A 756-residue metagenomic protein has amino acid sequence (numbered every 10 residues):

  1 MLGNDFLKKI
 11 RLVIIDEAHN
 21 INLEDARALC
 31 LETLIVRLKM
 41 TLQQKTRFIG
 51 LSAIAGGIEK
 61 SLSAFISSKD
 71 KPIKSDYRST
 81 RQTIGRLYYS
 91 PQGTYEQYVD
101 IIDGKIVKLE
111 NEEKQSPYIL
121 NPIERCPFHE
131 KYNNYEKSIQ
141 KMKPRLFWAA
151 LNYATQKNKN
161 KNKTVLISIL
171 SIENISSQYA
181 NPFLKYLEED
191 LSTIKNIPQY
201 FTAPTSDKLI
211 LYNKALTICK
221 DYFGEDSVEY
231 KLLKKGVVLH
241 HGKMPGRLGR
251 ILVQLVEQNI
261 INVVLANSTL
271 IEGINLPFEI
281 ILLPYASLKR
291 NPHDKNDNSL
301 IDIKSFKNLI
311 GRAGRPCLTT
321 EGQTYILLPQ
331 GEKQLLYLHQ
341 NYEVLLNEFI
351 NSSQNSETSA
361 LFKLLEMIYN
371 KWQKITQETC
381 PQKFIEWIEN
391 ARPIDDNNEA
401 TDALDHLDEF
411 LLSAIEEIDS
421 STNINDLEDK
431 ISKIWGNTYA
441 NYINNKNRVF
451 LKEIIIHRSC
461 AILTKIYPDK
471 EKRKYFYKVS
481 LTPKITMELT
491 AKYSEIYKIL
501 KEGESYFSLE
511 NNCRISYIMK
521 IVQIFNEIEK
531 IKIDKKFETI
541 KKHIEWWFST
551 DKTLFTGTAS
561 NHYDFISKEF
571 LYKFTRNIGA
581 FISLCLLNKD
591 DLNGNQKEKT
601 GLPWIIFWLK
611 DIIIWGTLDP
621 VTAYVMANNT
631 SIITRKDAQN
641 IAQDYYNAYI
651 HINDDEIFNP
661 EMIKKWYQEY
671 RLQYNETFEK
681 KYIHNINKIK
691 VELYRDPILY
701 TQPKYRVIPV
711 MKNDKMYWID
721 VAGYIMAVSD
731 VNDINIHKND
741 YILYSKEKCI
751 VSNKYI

Functional and structural regions predicted by a protein language model:
L2-R47: SF2 helicase catalytic motif II
N4-D5, L12, N133-V263, R290-K304: Conserved C-terminal RecA-like helicase domain
I14-I15, K45-A53, V263-A266: Structural recognition of the conserved hydrophobic beta-strand(s) that form the central parallel beta-sheet of P-loop
A18-D25, V238, I271, S287 (+1 more regions): Catalytic acidic motif of RecA-like/P-loop NTPases
V36, R47-L184: Conserved interdomain linker/interface between the two RecA-like ATPase lobes of SF2 helicase motors
K45, G246, L276, I280 (+2 more regions): Conserved segment of the helicase C-terminal RecA-like domain
R315, T319-E417: C-terminal helicase module of SF1/SF2 nucleic-acid helicases/translocases
I375-K383, K433-I756: C-terminal accessory/interaction regions of large nucleic acid-associated machines
